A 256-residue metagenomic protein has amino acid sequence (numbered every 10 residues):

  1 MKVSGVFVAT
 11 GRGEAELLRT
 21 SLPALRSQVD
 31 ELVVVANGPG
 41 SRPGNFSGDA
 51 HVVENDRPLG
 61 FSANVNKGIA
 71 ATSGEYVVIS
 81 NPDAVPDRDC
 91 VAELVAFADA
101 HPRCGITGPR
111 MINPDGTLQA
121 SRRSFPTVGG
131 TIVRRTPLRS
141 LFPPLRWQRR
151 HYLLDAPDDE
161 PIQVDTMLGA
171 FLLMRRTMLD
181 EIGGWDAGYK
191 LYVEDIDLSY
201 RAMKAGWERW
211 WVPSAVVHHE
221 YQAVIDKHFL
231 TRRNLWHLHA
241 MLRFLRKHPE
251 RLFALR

Functional and structural regions predicted by a protein language model:
M1-P23: N-proximal low-complexity "stem/linker" segments adjacent to membrane-targeting elements
L22-L25, V29-G40, H51-N55: Short beta-strand/loop segment that forms part of the nucleotide-sugar
N55-T72: Glycine-rich, basic loop-to-helix element that forms the pyrophosphate-binding segment of sugar-nucleotide handling
V77: Short aromatic/hydrophobic "clamp" motif used to bind/position activated sugar donors
V85-S121: Conserved donor NDP-sugar-binding/catalytic core segment of glycosyltransferases
P126-V164: Short, flexible, basic/aromatic active-site loop/helix in glycosyltransferases
P157-D159, D165-G183, G188-V216: A short, conserved alpha-helix in the catalytic core of glycosyltransferases
V193-R256: Active-site-adjacent helix/loop segment of glycosyltransferases that harbors family-specific signature motifs
